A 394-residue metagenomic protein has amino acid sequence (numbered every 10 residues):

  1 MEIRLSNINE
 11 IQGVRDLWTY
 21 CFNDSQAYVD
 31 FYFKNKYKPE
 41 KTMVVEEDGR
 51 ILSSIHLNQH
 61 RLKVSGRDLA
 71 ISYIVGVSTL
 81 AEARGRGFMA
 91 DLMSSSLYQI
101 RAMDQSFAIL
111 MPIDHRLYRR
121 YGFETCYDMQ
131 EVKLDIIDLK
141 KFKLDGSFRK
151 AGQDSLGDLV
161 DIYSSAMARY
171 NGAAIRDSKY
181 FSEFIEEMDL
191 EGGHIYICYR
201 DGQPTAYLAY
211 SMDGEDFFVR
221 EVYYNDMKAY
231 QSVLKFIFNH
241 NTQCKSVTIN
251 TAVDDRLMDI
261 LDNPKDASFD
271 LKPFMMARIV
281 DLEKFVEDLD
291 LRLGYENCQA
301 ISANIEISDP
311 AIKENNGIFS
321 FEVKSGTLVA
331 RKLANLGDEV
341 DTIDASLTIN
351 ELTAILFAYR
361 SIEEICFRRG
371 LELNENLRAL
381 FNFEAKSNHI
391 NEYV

Functional and structural regions predicted by a protein language model:
M1-Q59, G66-Y73, K140-K179, D213-F218: Short amphipathic alpha-helix that is part of the acyltransferase structural core
Q12, R149-V394: Intrinsically disordered, low-complexity, positively biased terminal segments
V77-T79, V222: Hydrophobic adenine-recognition pocket in adenosine-nucleotide-binding enzymes
A83-S95, K228-S232: Conserved acetyl-CoA pyrophosphate-binding loop and the N-cap/start of the following alpha-helix in GNAT-like
M93, Y98-P112, T242-A252: Conserved GNAT acetyl-CoA-binding A-motif
A102-S106, P112-Q130, D254-D270: Conserved active-site alpha-helix within GNAT-family acetyltransferase domains
